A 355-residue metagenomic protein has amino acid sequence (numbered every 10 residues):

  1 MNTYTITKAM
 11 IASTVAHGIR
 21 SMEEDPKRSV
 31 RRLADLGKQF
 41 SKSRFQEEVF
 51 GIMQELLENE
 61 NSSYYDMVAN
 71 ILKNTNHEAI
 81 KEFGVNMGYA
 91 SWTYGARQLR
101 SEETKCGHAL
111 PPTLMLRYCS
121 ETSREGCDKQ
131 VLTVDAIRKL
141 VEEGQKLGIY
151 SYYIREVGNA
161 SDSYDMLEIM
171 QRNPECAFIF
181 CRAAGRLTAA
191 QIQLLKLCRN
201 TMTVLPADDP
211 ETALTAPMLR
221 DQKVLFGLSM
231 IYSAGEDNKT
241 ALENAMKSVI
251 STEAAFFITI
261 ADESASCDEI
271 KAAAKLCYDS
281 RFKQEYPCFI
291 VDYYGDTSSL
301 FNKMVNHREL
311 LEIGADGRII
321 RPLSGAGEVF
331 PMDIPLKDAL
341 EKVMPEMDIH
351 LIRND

Functional and structural regions predicted by a protein language model:
M1-E58, D268-D355: Accessory C-terminal segments flanking Radical SAM cores
S29, Q46-V49, Y64-Y65, S163 (+2 more regions): Short amphipathic alpha-helical segments that mediate assembly, nucleic-acid/protein binding, or membrane association
S43-R117: N-terminal [4Fe-4S]-dependent radical SAM core
S101, K105-P111, T133-G144: Well-ordered mid-protein domain cores that form the structural environment of catalytic cofactors
T113-D135, G144-D162, M170-T212, V224-D237 (+1 more regions): Core AdoMet radical
R138, E142-Q145, M166-I169, N173-A190 (+3 more regions): Compact recognition or signaling/catalytic modules
L140-G144, I169-M170, L194-L195, A216-L219 (+2 more regions): Generic structural signal for hydrophobic
S151-R155, P210-L300, D316: Conserved C-terminal portion of the radical SAM core fold that forms the substrate/S-adenosylmethionine-binding
